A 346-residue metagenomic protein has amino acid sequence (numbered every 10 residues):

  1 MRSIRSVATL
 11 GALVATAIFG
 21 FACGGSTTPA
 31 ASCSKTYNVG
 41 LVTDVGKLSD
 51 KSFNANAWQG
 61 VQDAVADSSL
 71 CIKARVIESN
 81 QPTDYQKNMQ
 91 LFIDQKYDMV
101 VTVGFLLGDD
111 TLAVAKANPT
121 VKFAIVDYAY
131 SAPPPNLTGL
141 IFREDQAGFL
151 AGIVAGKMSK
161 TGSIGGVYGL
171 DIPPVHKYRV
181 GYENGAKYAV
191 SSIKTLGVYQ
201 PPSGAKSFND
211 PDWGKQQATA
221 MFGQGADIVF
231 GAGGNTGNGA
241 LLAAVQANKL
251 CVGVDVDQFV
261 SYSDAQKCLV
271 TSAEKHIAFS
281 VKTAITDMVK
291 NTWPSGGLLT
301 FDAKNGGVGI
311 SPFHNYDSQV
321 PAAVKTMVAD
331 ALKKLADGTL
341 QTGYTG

Functional and structural regions predicted by a protein language model:
M1-G11: Bacterial N-terminal signal peptides that target proteins for export
I18-A22: C-terminal motif of bacterial Sec signal peptides marking the signal peptidase cleavage site
G24-S26: Bacterial signal peptide processing site
P29-G346: A residue-level marker of the well-folded mature domains of exported/periplasmic proteins
